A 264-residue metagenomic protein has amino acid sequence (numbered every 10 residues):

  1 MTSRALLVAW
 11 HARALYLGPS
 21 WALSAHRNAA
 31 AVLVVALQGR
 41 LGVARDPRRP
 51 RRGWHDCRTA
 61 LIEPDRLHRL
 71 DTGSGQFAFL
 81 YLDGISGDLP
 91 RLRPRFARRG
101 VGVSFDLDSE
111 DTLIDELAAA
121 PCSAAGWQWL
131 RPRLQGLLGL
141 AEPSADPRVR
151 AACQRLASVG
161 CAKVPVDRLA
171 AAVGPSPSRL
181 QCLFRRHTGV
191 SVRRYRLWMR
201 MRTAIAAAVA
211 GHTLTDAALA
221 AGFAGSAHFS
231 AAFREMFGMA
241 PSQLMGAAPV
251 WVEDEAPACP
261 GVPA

Functional and structural regions predicted by a protein language model:
T2-A97: N-terminal regulatory/effector-sensing and dimerization cores that precede helix-turn-helix DNA-binding domains
Y16-G18, P132-A141, Q181-T188: Short, Lys/Arg-enriched N-terminal segment that forms or immediately precedes the first helix of a structured domain
G87-Q154: Amphipathic alpha-helical segments enriched in hydrophobic/aromatic residues interleaved with Lys/Arg
L89-R91, Y195, L244: Residues that scaffold the ATP/ADP-binding catalytic core of kinase and kinase-like folds
A145-S191, H212-A221: DNA-binding recognition helix and immediately preceding turn/loop of helix-turn-helix/winged-helix domains
D167, R186-A224, A247-A264: Terminal helix-turn-helix DNA-binding modules in bacterial transcription factors
L180, F184, H228-F229, F233: Short hydrophobic/aromatic patch on the recognition helix
A206, R234, A240: Nucleic acid-binding interface residues in structured DNA/RNA-binding domains, emphasizing the DNA-engaging scaffolds
